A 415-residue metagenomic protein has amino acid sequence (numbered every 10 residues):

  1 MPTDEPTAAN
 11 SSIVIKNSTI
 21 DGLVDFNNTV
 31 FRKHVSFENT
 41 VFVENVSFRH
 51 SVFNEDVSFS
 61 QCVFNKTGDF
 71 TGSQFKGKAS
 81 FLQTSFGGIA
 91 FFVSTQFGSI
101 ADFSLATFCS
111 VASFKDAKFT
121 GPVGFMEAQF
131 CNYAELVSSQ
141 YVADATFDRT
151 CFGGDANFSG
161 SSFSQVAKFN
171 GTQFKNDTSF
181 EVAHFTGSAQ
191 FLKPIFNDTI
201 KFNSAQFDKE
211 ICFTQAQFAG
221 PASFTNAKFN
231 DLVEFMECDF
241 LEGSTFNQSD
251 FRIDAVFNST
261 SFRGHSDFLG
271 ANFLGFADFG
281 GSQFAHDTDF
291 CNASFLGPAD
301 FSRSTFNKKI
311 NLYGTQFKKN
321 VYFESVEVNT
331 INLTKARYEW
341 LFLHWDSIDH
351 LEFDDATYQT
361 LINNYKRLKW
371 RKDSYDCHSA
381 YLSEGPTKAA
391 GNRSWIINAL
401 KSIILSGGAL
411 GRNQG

Functional and structural regions predicted by a protein language model:
M1-N398: Disordered, glycine- and acidic residue-rich low-complexity segments typified by the G-patch motif
S394-G415: Core alpha-helical transmembrane segments of integral membrane proteins
